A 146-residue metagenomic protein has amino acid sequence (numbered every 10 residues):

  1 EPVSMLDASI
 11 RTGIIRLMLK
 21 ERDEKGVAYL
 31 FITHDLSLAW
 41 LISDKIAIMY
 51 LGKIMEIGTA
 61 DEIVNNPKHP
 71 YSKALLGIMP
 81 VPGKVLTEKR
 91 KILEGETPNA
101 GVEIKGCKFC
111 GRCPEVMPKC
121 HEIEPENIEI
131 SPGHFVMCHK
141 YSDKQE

Functional and structural regions predicted by a protein language model:
E1-E88: P-loop NTP-binding/switch modules centered on Walker-like glycine-rich loops
A60-E146: Charged, flexible cofactor/metal-binding loops and thiol motifs
